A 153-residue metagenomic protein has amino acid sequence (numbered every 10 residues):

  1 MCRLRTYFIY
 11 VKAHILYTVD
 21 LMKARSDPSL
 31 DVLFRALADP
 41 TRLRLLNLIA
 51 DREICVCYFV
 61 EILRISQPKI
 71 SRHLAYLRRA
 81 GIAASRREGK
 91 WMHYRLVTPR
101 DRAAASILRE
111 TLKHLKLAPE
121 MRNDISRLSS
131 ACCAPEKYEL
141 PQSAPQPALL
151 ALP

Functional and structural regions predicted by a protein language model:
M1-D27, P99-P153: C-terminal regulatory/oligomerization modules of transcriptional regulators
A13, P68-I70, G89, P147: Intrinsic disorder/low-complexity segments enriched in polar/small residues
T18, S71, L77: Alpha-helical and His/Cys-centered functional microenvironments
K23-K69, A75, W91-D101: N-terminal helix-turn-helix DNA-binding core of bacterial DNA-binding proteins
C55-C57, Y76, A80, C132-Y138: Functionally engaged cysteine thiol sites
R79-E88, R95-V97: Beta-hairpin "wing" of winged helix-turn-helix
